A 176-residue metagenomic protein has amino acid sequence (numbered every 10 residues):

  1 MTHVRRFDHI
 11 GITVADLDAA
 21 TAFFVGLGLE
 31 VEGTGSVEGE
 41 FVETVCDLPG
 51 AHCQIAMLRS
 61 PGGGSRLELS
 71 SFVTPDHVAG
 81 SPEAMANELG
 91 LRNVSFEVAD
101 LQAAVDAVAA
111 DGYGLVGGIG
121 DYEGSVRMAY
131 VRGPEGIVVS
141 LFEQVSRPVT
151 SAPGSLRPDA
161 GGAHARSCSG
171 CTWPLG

Functional and structural regions predicted by a protein language model:
M1-T21, L27-E30, G90-F96, Q144-G176: N-terminal beta-strand motif that seeds the catalytic metal site of vicinal oxygen chelate
T13-G64, A103, A110, A129-R132: Core segments of cupin and vicinal oxygen chelate
E30-V42, G117-G120, E143-P148: Conserved catalytic-core motifs of GNAT/GCN5-like acyltransferases
G39-T44, D76-S81, V149-T150: A short, acidic/glycine-rich surface segment
R66-L69: Helix-adjacent hinge/juxtasegments
S71-P75, E143-V145: Acetyl-CoA-dependent GNAT
G124-V126: Short, small/polar residue-rich loop motifs at catalytic or cofactor-binding pockets
